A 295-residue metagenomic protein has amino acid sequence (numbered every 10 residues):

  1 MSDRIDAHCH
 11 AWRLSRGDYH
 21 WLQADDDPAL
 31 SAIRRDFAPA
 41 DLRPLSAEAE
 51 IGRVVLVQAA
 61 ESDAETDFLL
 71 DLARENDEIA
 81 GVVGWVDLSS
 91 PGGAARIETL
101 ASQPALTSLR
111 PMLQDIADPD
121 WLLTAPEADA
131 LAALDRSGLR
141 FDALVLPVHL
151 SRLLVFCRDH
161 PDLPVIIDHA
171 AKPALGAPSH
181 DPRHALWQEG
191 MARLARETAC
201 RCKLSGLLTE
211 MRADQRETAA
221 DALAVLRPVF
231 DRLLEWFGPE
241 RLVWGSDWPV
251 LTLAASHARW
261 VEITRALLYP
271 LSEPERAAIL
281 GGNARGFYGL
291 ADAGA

Functional and structural regions predicted by a protein language model:
S2-I5, D27-A49, R53, D231-R232 (+2 more regions): Mid-to-C-terminal alpha-helical segments outside catalytic/metal-binding sites
I5-R13: Metal-dependent nucleic-acid phosphoesterase active-site entry motif
H8, V54, L69, V82 (+6 more regions): Conserved, mostly hydrophobic/aromatic
C9, A59, A170, S246-W248: Active-site metal-binding loops of divalent metal-dependent hydrolases
R13-G52, S102-I116, L163-P164, A171-G176 (+3 more regions): Active-site gating loops and adjacent loop-to-helix segments of metal-dependent hydrolytic enzymes
F37-L42, A64-E65, G92-A95, L150-S151 (+1 more regions): Alpha-helical scaffolding within the catalytic cores of extracellular/periplasmic polymer-degrading hydrolases
A64-H149, L154-R158, A171, K203-L207 (+2 more regions): Active-site gating/metal-coordination segments in enzymes
W121-V243: Catalytic pocket-lining loop regions of alpha/beta-barrel enzymes, especially the amidohydrolase/enolase/GH5 lineages
